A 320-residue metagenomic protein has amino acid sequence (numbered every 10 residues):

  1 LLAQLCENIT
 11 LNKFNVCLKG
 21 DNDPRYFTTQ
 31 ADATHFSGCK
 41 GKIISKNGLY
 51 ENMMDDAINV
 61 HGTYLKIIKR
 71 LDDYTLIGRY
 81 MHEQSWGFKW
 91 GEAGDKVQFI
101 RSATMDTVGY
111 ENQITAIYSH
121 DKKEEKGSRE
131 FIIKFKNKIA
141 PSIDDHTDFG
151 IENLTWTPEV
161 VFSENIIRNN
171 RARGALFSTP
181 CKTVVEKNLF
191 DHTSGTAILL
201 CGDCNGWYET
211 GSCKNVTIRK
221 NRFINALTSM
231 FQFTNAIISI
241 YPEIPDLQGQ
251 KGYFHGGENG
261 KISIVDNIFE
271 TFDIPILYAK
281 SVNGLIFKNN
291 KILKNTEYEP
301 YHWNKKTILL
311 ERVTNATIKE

Functional and structural regions predicted by a protein language model:
L1-L2, K19-D32, G41, M54-V60 (+7 more regions): Short glycine/acidic-rich loop motifs that flank beta-strands on beta-rich extracellular proteins
L2-L5, R25-T28, F36-C39, Y50-E51 (+13 more regions): Low-complexity, polar/charged sequence tracts that form flexible coils or short amphipathic helices and often embed
Q4-T10, G41-I44, P158-V161, T179-V185 (+4 more regions): Short "repeat-start/strand-capping" segments in structured domains, especially the N-termini of parallel beta-helix
N8-E51, N205, E209-R219, I224 (+1 more regions): Extended hydrophobic/aromatic segments used for targeting, binding, or gating
T75-Y80, A116-D145: A generic structural motif
W86-K126: Ser/Thr/Gly-rich low-complexity blocks that favor extended beta-strand/coil architectures
G284-E320: Leucine-rich solenoid repeat scaffolds
